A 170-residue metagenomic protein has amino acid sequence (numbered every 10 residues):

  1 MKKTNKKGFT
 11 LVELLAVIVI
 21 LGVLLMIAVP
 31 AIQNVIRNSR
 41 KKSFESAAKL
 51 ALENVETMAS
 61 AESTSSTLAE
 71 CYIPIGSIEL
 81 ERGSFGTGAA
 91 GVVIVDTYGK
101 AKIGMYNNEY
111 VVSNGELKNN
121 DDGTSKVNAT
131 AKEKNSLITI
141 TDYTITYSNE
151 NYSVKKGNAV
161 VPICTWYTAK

Functional and structural regions predicted by a protein language model:
M1-T4: N-terminal secretory signal peptides that target proteins for export/translocation
K6-Q33: N-terminal single-pass transmembrane signal-anchor helix
V29-F44: Sec-dependent signal peptide cleavage junction
R40-S65: Membrane-proximal N-terminal amphipathic helix
S63-K155, Y167-K170: Extracellular/periplasmic head regions of type IV pilus-like filament subunits
P162-C164: Cross-kingdom Sec-pathway N-terminal secretion signals
